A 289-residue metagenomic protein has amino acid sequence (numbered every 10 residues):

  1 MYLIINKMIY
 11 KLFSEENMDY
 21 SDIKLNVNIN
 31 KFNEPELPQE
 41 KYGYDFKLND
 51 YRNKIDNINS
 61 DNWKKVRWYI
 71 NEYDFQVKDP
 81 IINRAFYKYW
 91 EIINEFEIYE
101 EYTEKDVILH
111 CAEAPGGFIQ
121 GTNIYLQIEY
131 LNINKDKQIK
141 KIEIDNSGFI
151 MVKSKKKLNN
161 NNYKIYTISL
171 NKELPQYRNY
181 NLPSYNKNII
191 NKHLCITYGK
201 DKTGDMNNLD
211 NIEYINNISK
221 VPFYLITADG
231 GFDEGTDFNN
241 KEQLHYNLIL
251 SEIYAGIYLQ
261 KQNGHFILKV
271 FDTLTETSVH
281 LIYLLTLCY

Functional and structural regions predicted by a protein language model:
M1-I218: Intrinsically disordered, low-complexity glycine/charged-rich regulatory or linker segments that flank or connect
E72-V77, K105-V107, G235-E242, H265-D272: Short interface patches used for recognition in eukaryotic signaling and trafficking proteins
I81, I226-A228, I257-K261: Helix-boundary capping/turn motifs
F86, K105-I108, N162-K164, K220-T227 (+2 more regions): Beta-strand-rich binding-surface signature of beta-sandwich/beta-barrel folds used to engage anionic ligands
L109-A114, I218-T236: Conserved proline-anchored active-site loop of SAM-dependent methyltransferases that bridges a beta-strand
Q120-Y125, R178-L182, G231, D237-E242 (+2 more regions): Short coil/turn segments at secondary-structure boundaries
N171, F232, D272-L274: Active-site-proximal loop/turn and secondary-structure-junction residues that shape catalytic pockets, frequently
N239-Y289: Conserved Class I SAM-dependent methyltransferase catalytic core
